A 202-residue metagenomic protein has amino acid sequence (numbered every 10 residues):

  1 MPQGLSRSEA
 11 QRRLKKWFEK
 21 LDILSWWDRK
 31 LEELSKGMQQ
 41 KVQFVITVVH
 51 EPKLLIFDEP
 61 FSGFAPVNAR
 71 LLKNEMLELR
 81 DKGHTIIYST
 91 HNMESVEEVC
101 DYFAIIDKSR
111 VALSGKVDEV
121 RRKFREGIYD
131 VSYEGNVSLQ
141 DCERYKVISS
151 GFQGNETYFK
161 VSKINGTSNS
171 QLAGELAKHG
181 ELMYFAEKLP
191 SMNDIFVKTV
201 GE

Functional and structural regions predicted by a protein language model:
M1-D107, L113: ABC transporter nucleotide-binding domains
F18, K73, R121, N193-V197: Conserved protein kinase catalytic domain
Q43, R122-R125, V200-G201: A generic structural signal for secondary-structure junctions that act as hinges or helix/strand caps at the edges
N74-K160: ABC transporter nucleotide-binding domain
Y129-E202: Short, charged/small-residue-rich alpha-helical element at the C-terminal edge of ABC transporter nucleotide-binding
